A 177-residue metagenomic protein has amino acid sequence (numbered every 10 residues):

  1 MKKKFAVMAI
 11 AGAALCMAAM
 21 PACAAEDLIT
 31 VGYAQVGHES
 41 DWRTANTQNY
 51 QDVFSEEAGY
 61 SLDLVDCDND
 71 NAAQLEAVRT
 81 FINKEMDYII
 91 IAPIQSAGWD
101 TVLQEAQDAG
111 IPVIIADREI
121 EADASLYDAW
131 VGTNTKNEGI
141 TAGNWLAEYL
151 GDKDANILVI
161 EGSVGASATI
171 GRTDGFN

Functional and structural regions predicted by a protein language model:
K2-A9, A14, A22-N177: A residue-level marker of the well-folded mature domains of exported/periplasmic proteins
